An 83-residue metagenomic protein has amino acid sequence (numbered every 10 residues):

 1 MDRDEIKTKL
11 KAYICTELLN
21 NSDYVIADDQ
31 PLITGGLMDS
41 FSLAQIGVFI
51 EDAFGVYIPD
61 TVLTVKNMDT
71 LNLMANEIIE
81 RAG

Functional and structural regions predicted by a protein language model:
D2-M38, I46-G47, D52-G83: Phosphopantetheine-dependent thiolation modules in NRPS/PKS and related acyl-activating systems
S42: Two-component histidine kinase catalytic core, primarily the HATPase_c
